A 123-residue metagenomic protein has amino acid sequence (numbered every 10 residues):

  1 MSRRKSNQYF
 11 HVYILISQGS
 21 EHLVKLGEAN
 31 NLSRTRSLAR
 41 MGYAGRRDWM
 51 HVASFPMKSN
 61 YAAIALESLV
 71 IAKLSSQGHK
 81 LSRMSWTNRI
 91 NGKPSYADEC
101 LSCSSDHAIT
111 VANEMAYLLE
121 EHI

Functional and structural regions predicted by a protein language model:
M1-I123: Non-catalytic accessory segments flanking enzymatic or RNA/DNA-binding domains
